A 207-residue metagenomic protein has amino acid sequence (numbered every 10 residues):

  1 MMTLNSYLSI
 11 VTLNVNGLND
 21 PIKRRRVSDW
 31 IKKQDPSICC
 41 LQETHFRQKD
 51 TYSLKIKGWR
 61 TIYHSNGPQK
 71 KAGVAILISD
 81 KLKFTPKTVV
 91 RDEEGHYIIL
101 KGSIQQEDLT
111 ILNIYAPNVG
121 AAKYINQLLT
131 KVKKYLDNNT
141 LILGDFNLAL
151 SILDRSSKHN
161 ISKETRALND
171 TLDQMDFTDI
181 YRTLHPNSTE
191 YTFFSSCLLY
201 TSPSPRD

Functional and structural regions predicted by a protein language model:
M1-I142, L150, R155-F177: Short phosphate/oxyanion-binding micro-motifs
T44, H185, R206: Flexible loop residues that form catalytic and substrate-binding hotspots at small-molecule/glycan-binding clefts
K55, H185-L199: Short, conserved micro-motifs composed of acidic
F177-H185: His/Asp/Glu-enriched short active-site or ligand-binding loop at hydrolase and phosphoryl-transfer sites
Y200-D207: Conserved small/polar residues in nucleotide/adenosyl-binding loops
